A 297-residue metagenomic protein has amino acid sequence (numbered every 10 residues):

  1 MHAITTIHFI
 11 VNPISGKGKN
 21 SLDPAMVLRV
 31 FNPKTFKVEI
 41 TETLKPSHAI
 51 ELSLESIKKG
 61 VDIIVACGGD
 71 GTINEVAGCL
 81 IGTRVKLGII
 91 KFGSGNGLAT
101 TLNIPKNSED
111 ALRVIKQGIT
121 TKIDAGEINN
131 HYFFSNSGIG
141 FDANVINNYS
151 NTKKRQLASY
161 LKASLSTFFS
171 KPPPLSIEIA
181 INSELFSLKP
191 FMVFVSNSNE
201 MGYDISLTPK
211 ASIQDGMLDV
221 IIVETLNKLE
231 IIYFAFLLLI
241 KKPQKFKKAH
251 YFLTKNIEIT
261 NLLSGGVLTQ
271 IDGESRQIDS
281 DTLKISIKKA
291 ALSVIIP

Functional and structural regions predicted by a protein language model:
M1-I64: ATP/NTP phosphate-donor binding region
N20, I181, S212, I222-P297: ATP/nucleoside-binding phosphotransfer catalytic cores, i.e., glycine-rich phosphate-binding loops
K34, G82-K86, I90-F191: Catalytic core of DAGKc-family lipid kinases
A49, G71-V76, G97: Short glycine/serine/threonine-rich phosphate/pyrophosphate-binding segments that cradle anionic phosphate groups
A66-D70: N-terminal glycine-rich "phosphate-gripper" loop used for MgATP/nucleotide binding and carboxylate activation
H131-S137, S187-L188, M192-S196, M201-G202 (+4 more regions): Short hydrophobic-aromatic micro-motifs
K153-S159, P209-E230: Gly/Ser/Thr-rich active-site loops/lids in small-molecule metabolic enzymes that frequently grip phosphoryl groups
P172-M217: Oxyanion-binding "anion nests"
